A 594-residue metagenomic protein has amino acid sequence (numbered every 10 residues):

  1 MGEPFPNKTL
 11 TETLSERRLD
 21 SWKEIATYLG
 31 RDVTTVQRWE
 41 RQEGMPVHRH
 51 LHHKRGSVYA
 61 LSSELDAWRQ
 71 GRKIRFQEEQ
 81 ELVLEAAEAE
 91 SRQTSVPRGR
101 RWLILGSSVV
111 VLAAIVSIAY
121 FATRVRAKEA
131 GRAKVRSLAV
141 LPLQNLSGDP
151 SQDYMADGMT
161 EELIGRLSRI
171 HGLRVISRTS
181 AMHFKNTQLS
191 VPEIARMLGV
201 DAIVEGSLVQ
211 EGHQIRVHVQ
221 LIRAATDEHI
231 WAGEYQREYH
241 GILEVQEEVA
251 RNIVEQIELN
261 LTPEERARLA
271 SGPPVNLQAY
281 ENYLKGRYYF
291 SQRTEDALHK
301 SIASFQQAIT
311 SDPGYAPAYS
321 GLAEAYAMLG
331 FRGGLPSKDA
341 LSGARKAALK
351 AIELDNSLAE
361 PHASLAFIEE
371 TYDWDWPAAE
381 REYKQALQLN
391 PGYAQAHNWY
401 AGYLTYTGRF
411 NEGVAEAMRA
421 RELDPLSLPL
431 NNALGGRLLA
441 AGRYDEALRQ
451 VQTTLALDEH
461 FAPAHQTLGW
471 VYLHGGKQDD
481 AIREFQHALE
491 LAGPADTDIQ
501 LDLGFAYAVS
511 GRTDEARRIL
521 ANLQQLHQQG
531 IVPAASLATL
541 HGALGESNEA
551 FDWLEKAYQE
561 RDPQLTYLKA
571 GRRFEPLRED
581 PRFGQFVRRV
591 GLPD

Functional and structural regions predicted by a protein language model:
M1-R17: A detector for short, charged/polar N-terminal pre-domain segments
K23, P46-K73: Short helix-start
A26: The alpha-helix within a helix-turn-helix
L29-S57: Major-groove DNA-recognition helix of helix-turn-helix-type DNA-binding domains
S63-E90: A short, Lys/Arg-enriched interface patch at domain edges and termini
S91-W102: Short, Lys/Arg-rich cytosolic juxtamembrane segment immediately N-terminal
R101-L105, V109-V111, I115-L503, Y507 (+3 more regions): Acidic, proline/glycine-rich low-complexity intrinsically disordered segments
L568-D594: Terminal, low-structured helical/coil segments at or just beyond the last alpha-helical repeat
